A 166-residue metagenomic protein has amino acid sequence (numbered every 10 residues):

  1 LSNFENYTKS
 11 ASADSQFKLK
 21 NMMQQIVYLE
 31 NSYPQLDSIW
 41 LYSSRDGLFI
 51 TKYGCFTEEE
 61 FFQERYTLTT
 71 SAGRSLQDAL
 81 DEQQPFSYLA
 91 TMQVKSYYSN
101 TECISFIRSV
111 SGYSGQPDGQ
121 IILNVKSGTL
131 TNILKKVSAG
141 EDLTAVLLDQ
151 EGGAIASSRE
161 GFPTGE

Functional and structural regions predicted by a protein language model:
L1-N21, Y42-E60: Extracellular/periplasmic ligand-binding regions of membrane signal-transduction receptors
L1-N3, A11, E64, S71-R74 (+1 more regions): General structural signal for secondary-structure boundaries
S2-E5, D37, E141: Secondary-structure transition/capping residues
L19-Q25, T69-R74: Well-ordered, non-membrane alpha-helical segments in soluble/globular domains
N21-Y33, G112-F162: Solvent-exposed, extracytoplasmic
N31-N124: Extracytoplasmic/periplasmic ligand-binding sensor regions of membrane-associated signaling proteins
T51-F61, G153-E166: GAF sensory domains
